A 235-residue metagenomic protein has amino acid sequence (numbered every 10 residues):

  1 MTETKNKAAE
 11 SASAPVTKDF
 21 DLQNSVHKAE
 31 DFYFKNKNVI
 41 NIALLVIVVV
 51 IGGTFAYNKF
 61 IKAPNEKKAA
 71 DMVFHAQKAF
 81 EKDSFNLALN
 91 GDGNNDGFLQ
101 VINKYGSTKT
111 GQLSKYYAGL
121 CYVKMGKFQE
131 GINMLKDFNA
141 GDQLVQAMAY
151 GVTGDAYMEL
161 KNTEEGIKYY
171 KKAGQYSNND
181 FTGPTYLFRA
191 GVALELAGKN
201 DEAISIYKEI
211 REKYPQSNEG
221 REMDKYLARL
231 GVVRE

Functional and structural regions predicted by a protein language model:
T2-V46: N-terminal positive-inside, membrane-proximal cytosolic segments immediately preceding the first
V39, I102-G111, M125, N139-A147 (+2 more regions): Short solvent-exposed coil/turn linkers within tandem alpha-helical repeat scaffolds
